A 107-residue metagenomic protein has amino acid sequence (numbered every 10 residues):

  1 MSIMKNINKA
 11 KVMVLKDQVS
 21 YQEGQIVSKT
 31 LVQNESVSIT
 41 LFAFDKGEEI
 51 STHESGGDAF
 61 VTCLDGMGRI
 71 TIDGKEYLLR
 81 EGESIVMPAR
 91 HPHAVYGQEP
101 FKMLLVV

Functional and structural regions predicted by a protein language model:
M1-S36, T71: A short, N-terminal "cap"/entry segment at the start of jelly-roll beta-barrel domains of the cupin/DSBH fold
Q25, T40-S55: Conserved short histidine dyad/triad with adjacent acidic residue
G57-R69, D73: Glycine- and acidic-residue-biased ligand/ion/polar-headgroup-sensing regions
L64-D65, R80-E81, E99, V107: A cytosolic small-molecule/anion-sensing beta-strand core signal
G74-A89: Short acidic-glycine-tyrosine-enriched beta hairpin
A89-V107: Ligand-binding loop in jelly-roll beta-barrel domains
